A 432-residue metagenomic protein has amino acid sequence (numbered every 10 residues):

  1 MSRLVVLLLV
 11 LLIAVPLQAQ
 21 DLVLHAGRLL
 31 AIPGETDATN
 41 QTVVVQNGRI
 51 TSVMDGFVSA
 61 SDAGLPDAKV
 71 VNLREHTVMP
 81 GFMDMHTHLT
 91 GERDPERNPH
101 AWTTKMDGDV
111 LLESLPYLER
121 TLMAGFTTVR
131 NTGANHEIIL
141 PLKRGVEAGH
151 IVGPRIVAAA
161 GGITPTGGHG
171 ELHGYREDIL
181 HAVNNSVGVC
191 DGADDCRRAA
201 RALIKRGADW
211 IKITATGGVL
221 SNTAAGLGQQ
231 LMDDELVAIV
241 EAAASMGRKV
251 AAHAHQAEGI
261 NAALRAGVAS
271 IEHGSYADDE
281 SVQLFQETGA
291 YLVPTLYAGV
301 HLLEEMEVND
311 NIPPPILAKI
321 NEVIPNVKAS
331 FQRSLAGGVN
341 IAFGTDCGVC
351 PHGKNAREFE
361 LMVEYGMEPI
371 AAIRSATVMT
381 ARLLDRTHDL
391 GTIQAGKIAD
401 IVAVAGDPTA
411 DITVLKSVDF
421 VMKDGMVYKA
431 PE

Functional and structural regions predicted by a protein language model:
V5-P16: Bacterial N-terminal signal peptides
L29, P33-M79: Histidine-rich, glycine-flanked metal-binding segment
H76-H150, T166-G170, D234, E258 (+1 more regions): Metal-associated gating/positioning segment near the N- to mid-region
T90-V110, T166-N185, V219-M232, T288-I324: Active-site gating loops and adjacent loop-to-helix segments of metal-dependent hydrolytic enzymes
R93-R97, I139, H169, S221-T223 (+6 more regions): Histidine/acidic-residue-rich catalytic or RNA/ligand-binding cores of hydrolases and nuclease-related proteins
W102, S245, K249, P314-P315 (+1 more regions): His/Asp/Glu-enriched, well-ordered alpha-helical/loop segment that forms or immediately abuts the divalent-metal
E113-I139, V152-G162, A208-S221, K249 (+2 more regions): Divalent metal-dependent hydrolysis catalytic cores, especially in the metallo-beta-lactamase
P141, D195-L292, E322-I341, H388: Histidine/acidic residue-rich metal-binding segments in metalloenzymes
